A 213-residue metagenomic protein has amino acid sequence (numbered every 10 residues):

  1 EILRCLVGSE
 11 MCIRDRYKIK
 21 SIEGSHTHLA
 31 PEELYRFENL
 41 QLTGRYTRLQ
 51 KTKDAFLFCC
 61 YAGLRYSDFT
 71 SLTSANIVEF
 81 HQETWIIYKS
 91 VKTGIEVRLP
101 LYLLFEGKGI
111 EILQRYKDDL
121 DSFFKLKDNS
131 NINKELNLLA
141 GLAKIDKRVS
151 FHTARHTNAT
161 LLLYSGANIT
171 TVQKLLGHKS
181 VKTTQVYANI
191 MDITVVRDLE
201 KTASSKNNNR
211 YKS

Functional and structural regions predicted by a protein language model:
E1-G8, C12-I13: Single conserved hydrophobic/aromatic residue that forms the stacking wall/gate of nucleotide- or nucleobase-binding
R14-Y66: Basic, Lys/Arg- and aromatic-enriched nucleic-acid-binding interface segment
E23-G24, V91-L138: C-terminal catalytic core of Y-nucleophile DNA break-rejoin enzymes
H28, S90-G94, N129, L176 (+1 more regions): Catalytic-site neighborhood detector that most strongly recognizes the C-terminal catalytic loop/helix of tyrosine
Q50-A55, L126-S130, D146-G166: Short basic/aromatic active-site micro-motif
L57, Y61, D68, L138 (+3 more regions): C-terminal catalytic core of tyrosine-transesterase DNA break-rejoin enzymes
N76-E83, D146-K147, A167-V186, I193: Short, polar N-cap/turn motifs at the start of nucleic acid-interacting alpha helices
T202-S213: C-terminal secondary-structure termini that scaffold catalytic or DNA-interacting sites
